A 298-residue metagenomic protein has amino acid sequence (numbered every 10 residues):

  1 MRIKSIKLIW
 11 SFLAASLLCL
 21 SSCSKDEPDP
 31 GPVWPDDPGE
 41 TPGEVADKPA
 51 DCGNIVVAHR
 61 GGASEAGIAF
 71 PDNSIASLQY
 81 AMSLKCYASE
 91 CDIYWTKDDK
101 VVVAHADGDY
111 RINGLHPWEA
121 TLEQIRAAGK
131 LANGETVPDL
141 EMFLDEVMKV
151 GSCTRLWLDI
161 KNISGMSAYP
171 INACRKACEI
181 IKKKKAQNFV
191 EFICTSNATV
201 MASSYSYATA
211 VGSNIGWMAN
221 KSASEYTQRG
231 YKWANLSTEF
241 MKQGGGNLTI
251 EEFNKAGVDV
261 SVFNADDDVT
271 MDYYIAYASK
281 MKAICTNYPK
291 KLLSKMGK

Functional and structural regions predicted by a protein language model:
M1-W34: Bacterial Sec-dependent N-terminal signal peptides
C23-K298: Phosphate-group recognition and catalysis centered on beta-loop-alpha active-site segments
